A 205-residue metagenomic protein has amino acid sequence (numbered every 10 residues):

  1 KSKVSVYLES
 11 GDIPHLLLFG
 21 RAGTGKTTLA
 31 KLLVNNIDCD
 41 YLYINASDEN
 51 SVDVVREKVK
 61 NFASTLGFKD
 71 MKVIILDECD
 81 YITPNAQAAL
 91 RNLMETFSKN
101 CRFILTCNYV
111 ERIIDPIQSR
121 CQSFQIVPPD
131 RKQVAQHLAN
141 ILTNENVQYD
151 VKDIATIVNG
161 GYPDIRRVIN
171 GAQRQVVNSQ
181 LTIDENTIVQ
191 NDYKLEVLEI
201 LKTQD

Functional and structural regions predicted by a protein language model:
K1, S51, D130, T182-D184 (+1 more regions): General structural signal for secondary-structure boundaries
K1-F124, K132-Q133, A139, T143 (+3 more regions): P-loop/Walker A NTP-binding region and its immediately flanking N-terminal helices in P-loop NTPase folds
V127: A Lys-centered signature of the CheY-like receiver
N140-D205: AAA+ P-loop NTPase domains with strong preference for DNA replication initiators and clamp-loader complexes
